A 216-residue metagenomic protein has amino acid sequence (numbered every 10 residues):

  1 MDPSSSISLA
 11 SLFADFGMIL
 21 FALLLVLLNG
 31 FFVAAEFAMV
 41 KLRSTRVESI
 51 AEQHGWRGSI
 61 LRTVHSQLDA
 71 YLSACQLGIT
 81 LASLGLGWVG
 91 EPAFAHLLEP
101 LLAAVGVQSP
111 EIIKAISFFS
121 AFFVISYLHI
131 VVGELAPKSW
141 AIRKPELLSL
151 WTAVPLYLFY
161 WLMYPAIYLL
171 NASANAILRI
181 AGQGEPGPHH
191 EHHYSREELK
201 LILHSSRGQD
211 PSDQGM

Functional and structural regions predicted by a protein language model:
M1-P211: Membrane-embedded alpha-helical segments of inner-membrane proteins
G215-M216: Tandem CBS (Bateman) regulatory domains
